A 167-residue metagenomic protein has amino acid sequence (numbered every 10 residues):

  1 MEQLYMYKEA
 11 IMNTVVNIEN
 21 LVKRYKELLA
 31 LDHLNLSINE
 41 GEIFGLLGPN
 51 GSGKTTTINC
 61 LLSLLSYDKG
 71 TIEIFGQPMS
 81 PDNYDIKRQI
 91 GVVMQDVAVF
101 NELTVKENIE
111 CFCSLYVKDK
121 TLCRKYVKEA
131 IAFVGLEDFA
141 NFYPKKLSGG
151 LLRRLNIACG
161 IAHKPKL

Functional and structural regions predicted by a protein language model:
P49-G53: Walker A (P-loop) phosphate-binding loop of ABC-type ATPase nucleotide-binding domains
L62: Helix-to-loop junction immediately C-terminal to a conserved catalytic motif
G70-P81, D85-I86: Conserved ABC transporter NBD signature motif
E110, S114, T121-F139: Conserved ABC ATPase "signature" region
I157: Hydrophobic anchor residue at the start of the ABC signature
